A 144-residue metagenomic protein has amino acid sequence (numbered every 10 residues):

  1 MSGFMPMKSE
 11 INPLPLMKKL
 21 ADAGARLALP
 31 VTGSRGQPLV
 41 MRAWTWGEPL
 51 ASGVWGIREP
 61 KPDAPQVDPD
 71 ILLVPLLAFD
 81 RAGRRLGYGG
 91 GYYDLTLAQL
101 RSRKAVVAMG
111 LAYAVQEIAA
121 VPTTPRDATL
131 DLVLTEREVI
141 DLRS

Functional and structural regions predicted by a protein language model:
M1-D68: N-terminal active-site beta-alpha-beta segment that forms phosphate/nucleotide-binding and substrate-recognition loops
F4-M7, G24-A25, M41-R42, W55 (+4 more regions): Broad hydrophobic/π-residue packing in well-ordered secondary structure
M7-S9, L77-R81: Short glycine-rich anion-binding loops that position phosphate/pyrophosphate groups of nucleotides and phosphorylated
V40-M41, P75-L77: Short, basic/glycine-rich phosphate-binding loops at helix/coil junctions that contact nucleotide phosphates
D63-L72, R81-R85, D94-S144: Surface-exposed, charge/polar-rich loops and edge strands
